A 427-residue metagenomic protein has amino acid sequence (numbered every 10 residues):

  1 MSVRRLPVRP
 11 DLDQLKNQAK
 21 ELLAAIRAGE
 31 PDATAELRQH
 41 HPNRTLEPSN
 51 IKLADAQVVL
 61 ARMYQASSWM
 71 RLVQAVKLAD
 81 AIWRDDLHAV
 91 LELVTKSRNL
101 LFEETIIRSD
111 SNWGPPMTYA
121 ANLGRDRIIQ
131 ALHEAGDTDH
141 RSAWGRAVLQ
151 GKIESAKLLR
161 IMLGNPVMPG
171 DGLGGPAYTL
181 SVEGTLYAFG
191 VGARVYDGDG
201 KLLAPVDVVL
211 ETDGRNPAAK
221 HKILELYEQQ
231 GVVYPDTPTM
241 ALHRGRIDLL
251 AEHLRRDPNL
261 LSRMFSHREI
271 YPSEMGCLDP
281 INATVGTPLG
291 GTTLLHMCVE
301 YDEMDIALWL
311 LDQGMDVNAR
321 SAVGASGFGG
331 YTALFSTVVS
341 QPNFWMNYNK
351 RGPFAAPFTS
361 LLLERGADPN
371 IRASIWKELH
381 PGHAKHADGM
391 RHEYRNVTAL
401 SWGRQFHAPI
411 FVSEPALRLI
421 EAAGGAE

Functional and structural regions predicted by a protein language model:
M1-L100, R108, Y119, L123: Intrinsically disordered, low-complexity eukaryotic regions enriched in glycine, serine and charged residues
V76-D80, F102-Y119, D139-L149, V167-Y178 (+5 more regions): Ankyrin-repeat boundary/"N-cap" motif
A89, I128, M240, R244-D257 (+2 more regions): Hydrophobic repeat-domain scaffold segments
A89, R127-I128, E154-L158, E183-G184 (+5 more regions): Conserved ankyrin/ankyrin-like repeat signature
V94-F102, Q130-T138, K157-P166, L186-V195 (+6 more regions): Ankyrin repeat domain, specifically the short helix-to-loop turn at the C-terminus of the second helix of each repeat
E211-A219, D302, P342-P357, I410-S413: Short coil/turn connectors between adjacent alpha-helices in alpha-solenoid helical repeat scaffolds
W402-E427: Terminal, low-structured helical/coil segments at or just beyond the last alpha-helical repeat
